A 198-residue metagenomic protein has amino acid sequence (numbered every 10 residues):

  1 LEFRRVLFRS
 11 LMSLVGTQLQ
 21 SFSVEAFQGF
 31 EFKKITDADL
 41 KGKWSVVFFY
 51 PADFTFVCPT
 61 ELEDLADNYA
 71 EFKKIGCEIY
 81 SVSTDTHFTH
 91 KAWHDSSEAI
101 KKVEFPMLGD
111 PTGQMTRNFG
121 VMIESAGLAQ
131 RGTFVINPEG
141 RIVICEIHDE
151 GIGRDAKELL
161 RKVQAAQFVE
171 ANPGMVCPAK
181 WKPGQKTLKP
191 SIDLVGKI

Functional and structural regions predicted by a protein language model:
L1-L7: Short, small-residue-biased leader/transition segments that mark boundaries at the very start of proteins
R9-I198: Chalcogenol-based redox active-site neighborhoods
